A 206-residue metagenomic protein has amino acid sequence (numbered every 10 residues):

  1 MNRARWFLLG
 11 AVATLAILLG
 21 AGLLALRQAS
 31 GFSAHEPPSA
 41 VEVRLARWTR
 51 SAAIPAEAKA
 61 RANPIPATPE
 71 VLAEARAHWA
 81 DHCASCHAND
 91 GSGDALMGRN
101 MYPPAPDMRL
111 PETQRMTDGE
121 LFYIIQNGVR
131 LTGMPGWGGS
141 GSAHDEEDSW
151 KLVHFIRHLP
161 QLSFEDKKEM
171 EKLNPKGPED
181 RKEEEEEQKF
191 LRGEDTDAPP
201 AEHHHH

Functional and structural regions predicted by a protein language model:
N2-A73, M116, G138-I156, K172-H206: Periplasmic c-type cytochrome electron-transfer domains
L72-R76, K167: Short C-terminal alpha-helical element
A75, W79-D90, L152-I156: The canonical Cys-X-X-Cys-His
S92, Q161-E169: Charged, solvent-exposed alpha-helical segments that act as regulatory interaction surfaces
D94-L96: Short Cys/His-rich "knuckle" micro-motifs
N100-R157, Q161: Extracytoplasmic electron-transfer domains, predominantly the class I c-type cytochrome c fold
